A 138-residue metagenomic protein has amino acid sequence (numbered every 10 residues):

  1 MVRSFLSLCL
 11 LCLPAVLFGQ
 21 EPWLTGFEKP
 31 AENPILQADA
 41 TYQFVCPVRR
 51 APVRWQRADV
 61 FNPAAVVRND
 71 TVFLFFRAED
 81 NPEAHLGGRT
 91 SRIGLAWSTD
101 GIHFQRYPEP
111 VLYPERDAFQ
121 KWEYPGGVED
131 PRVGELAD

Functional and structural regions predicted by a protein language model:
M1-S4: Positively charged n-region of N-terminal signal peptides that target proteins for export
S7-V16: Bacterial N-terminal signal peptides
G19-G126, G134-D138: Beta-rich carbohydrate-recognition and catalytic domains
